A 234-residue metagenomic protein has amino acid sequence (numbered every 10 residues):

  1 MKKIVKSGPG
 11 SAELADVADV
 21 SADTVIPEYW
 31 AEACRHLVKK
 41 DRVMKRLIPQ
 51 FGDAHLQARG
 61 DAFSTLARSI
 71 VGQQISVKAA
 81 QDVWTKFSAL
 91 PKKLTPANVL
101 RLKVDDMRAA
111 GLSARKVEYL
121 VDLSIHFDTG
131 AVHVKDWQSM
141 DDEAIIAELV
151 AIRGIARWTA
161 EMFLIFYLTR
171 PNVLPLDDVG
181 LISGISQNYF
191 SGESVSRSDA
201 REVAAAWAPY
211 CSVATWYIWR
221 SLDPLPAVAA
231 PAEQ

Functional and structural regions predicted by a protein language model:
M1-A54, Q138, D142-E143, R157-Q234: C-terminal accessory module of base-excision DNA glycosylases/AP lyases that mediates lesion recognition and DNA
T24, V43, I75-S76, A80-R153 (+1 more regions): Alpha-helical ds-nucleic-acid-binding substructure associated with the helix-hairpin-helix region of base-excision DNA
V25, E32, V38-S69, Q74-T85 (+1 more regions): A positional/architectural concept
Q50, A58, A62, A109 (+2 more regions): Non-catalytic interaction surface on structured domains
A54, S69, Q73-Q74, L90 (+7 more regions): Alpha-helix C-capping/helix-to-loop hinge sites
L56-S64, G111-R115, A204-C211: Structural motif
T65-I70, L102-D106, A144-E148, G180 (+2 more regions): A general alpha-helix detector
L66-V71, L120-S124, F163-L164, A214-I218: Short alpha-helical scaffolding segments that buttress acidic/His motifs in well-ordered protein cores
